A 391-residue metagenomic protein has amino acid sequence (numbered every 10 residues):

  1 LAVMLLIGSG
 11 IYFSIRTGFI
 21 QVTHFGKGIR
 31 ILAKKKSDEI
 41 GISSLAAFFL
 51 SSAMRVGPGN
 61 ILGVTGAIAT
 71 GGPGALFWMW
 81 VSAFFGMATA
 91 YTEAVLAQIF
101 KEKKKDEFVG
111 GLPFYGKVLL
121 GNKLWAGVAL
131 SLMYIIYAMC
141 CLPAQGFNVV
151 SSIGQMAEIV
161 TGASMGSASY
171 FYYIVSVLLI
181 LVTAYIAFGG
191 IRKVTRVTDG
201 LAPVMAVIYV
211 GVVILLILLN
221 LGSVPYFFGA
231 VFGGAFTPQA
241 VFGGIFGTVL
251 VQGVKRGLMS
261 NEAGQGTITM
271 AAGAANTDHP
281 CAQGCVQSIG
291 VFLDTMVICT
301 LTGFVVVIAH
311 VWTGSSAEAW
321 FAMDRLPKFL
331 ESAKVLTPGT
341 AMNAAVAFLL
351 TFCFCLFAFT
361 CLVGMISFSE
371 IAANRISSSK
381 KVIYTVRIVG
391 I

Functional and structural regions predicted by a protein language model:
L1-P58, I68-A75, G86: N-terminal alpha-helical transmembrane segments of multi-pass membrane transport and channel/translocase proteins
L5-I29, Y134, V150-I153, Y170-L219 (+4 more regions): Membrane-interface loop-to-helix entry segments
S9-S14, S52-A53, S82-D106, L112-P113 (+2 more regions): Helix-loop-helix module between adjacent transmembrane segments
F13-S14, V64-G71, A97-K103, Y134 (+3 more regions): Helix-loop junctions at the membrane interface of multi-pass solute transporters
R30-S52, A83, A94, Q98-M139 (+3 more regions): Transmembrane-helix boundary/entry motifs in multi-pass membrane transporters
A46-F108, V118-L119, G284-V311: Membrane-interface helix-loop-helix modules in multi-pass membrane proteins
F85-E93, S176-I191, A202-G222, K255-L258 (+2 more regions): Selective recognition of specific alpha-helical transmembrane segments in multi-pass small-molecule
Y91-K101, K105, I214-A230, P238 (+4 more regions): Extracellular/periplasmic helix-exit of transmembrane alpha-helices
